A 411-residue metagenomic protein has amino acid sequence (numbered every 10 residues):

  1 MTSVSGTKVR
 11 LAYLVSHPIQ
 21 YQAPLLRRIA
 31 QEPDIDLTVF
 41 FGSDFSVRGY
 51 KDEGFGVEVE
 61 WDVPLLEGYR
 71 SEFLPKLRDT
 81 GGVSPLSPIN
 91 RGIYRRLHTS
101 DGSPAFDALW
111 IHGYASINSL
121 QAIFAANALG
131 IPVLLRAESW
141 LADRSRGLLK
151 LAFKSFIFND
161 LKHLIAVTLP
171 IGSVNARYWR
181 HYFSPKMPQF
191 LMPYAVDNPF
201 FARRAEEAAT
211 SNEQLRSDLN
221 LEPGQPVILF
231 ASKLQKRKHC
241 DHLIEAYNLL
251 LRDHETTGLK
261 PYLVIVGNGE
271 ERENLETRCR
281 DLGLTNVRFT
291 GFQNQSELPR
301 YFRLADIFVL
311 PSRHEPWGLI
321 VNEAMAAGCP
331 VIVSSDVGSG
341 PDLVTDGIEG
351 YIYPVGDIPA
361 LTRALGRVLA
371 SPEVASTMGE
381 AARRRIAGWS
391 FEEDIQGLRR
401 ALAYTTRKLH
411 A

Functional and structural regions predicted by a protein language model:
H112-I117, L129-L151, L164-V167: A short, histidine- and acid-enriched strand-loop-helix "catalytic/donor-clamping" loop that lines the nucleotide-sugar
K150-L151, F158-E213: Donor nucleotide-sugar binding/catalytic pocket of nucleotide-sugar-dependent glycosyltransferases
E222-K238, I244-Y247: Conserved donor-binding/catalytic core segment of Leloir-type glycosyltransferases
N274-Q293: Nucleotide-activated donor-binding/catalytic signature segment of Leloir-type glycosyltransferases, i.e., the conserved
F292-Q293, R300-A305: Short alpha-helical donor nucleotide-sugar binding micro-motif in glycosyltransferases
R313: Aromatic "clamp/platform" in nucleotide-sugar-dependent glycosyltransferases that forms part of the donor/acceptor
P330-S334, V344: Short hydrophobic beta-strand element within catalytic cores of glycosyltransferases and related nucleotide-activated
D346-G347, Y351-I358, R367-E373: Conserved acidic donor-binding segment of nucleotide-sugar-dependent glycosyltransferases
